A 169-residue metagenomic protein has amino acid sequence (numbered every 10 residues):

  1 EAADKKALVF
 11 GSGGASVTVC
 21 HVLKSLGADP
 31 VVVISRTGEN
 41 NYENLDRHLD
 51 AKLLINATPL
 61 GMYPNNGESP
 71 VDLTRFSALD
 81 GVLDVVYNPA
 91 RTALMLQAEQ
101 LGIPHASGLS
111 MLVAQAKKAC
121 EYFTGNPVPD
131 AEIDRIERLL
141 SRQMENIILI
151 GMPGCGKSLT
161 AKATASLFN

Functional and structural regions predicted by a protein language model:
E1-K24, G151-P153: Glycine-rich adenosine-cofactor-binding loop
D4, V85-Q143: Adenosine-phosphate binding glycine-rich loop
S25-P30, L101-P104, L167: Conserved S-adenosyl-L-methionine
L26-Y42: NAD(P)-binding Rossmann-fold cofactor-contacting core
N41-A106: Rossmann-like adenosine-cofactor binding region
K157: Conserved lysine of the Walker
T160: Hydrophobic positions on the alpha1 helix immediately C-terminal to the Walker A/P-loop
